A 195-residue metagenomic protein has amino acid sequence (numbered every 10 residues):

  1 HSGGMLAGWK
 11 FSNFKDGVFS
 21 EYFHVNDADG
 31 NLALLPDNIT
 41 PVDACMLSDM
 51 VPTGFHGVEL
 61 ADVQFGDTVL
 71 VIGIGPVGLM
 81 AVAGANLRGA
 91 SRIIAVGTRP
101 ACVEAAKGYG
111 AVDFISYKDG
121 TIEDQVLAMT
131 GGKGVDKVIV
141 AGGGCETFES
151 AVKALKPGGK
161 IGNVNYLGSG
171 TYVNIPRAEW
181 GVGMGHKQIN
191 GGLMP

Functional and structural regions predicted by a protein language model:
H1-N31: Glycine-rich phosphate/adenylate-binding loop and adjacent beta-alpha elements of nucleotide- or dinucleotide-binding
L32-G120, D124: Mid-domain Rossmann-like dinucleotide-binding core that forms the NAD(H)/NADP(H) cofactor-binding site
A61-V63, T130, G142, A154-K156: A generic alpha-to-beta junction signature in SAM-dependent methyltransferases
V112, G144-P195: Glycine-rich phosphate-binding loop and adjacent beta-alpha segment of Rossmann(oid) nucleotide-cofactor-binding
I122-G132: Conserved amphipathic alpha-helix within the SDR
D136-I139: N-terminal Rossmann-like NAD(P) cofactor-binding module of classical short-chain dehydrogenase/reductase
